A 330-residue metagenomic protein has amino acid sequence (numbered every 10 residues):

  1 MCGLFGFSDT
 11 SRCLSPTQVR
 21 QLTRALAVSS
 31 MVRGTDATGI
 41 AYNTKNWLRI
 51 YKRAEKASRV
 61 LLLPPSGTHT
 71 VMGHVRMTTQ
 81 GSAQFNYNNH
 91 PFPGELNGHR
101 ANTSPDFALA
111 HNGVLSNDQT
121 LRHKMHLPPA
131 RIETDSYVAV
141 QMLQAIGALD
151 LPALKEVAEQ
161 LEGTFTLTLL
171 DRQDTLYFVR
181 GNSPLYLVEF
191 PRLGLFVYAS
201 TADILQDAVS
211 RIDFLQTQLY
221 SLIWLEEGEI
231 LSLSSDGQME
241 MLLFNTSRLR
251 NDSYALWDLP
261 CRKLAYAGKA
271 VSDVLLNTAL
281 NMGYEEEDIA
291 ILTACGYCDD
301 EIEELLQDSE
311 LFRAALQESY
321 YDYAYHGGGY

Functional and structural regions predicted by a protein language model:
M1-Y330: Conserved short alpha-helical segments that host acidic/polar catalytic motifs at enzyme active sites
